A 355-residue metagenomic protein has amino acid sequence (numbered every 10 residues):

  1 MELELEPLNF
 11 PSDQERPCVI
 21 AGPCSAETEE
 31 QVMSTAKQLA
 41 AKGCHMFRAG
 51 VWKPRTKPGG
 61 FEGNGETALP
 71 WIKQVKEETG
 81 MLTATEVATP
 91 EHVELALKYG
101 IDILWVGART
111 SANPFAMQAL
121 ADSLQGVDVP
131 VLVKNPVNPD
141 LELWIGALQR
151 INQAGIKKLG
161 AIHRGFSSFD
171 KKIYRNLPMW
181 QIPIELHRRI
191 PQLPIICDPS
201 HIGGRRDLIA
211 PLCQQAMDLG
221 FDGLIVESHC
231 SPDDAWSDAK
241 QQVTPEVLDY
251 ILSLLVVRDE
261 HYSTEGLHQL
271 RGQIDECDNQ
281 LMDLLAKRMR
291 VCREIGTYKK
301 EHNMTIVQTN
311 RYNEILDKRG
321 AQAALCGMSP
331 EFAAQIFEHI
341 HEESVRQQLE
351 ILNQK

Functional and structural regions predicted by a protein language model:
M1-I20, Q74: N-terminal amphipathic alpha-helix/helix-capping segment at the start of soluble metabolic enzymes
S12, A116-Y250, L254, D259-E265: Catalytic alpha/beta core domains of metabolic enzymes, predominantly
P17-P23, H45-A49, T83-T85, L104-V106 (+4 more regions): Hydrophobic faces of well-ordered beta-strands that scaffold small-molecule active sites in alpha/beta enzyme cores
P17-S34, P58-G60, L82-V87, G107-A108 (+4 more regions): Active-site mouth loops of central-metabolism enzymes
A41-C44, I101, I156, F221: A structural motif
R48-E66, C230-A239, I295-I306: Glycine-rich, proline-tolerant flexible connector loops at the mouths of alpha/beta enzymes
N64, G80-T89, V93, D102-A116 (+2 more regions): Catalytic beta/alpha-barrel core
E260-K355: Domain-level signature for soluble enzymes in the chorismate/prephenate branch of the shikimate pathway
